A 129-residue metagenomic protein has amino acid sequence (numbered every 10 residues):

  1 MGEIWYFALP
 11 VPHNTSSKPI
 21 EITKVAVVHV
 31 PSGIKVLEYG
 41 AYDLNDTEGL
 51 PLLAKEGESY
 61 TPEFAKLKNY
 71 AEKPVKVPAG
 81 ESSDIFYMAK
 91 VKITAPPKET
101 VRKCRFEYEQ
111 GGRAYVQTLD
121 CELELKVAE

Functional and structural regions predicted by a protein language model:
M1-E129: Non-catalytic macromolecular-recognition regions in eukaryotic signaling proteins
